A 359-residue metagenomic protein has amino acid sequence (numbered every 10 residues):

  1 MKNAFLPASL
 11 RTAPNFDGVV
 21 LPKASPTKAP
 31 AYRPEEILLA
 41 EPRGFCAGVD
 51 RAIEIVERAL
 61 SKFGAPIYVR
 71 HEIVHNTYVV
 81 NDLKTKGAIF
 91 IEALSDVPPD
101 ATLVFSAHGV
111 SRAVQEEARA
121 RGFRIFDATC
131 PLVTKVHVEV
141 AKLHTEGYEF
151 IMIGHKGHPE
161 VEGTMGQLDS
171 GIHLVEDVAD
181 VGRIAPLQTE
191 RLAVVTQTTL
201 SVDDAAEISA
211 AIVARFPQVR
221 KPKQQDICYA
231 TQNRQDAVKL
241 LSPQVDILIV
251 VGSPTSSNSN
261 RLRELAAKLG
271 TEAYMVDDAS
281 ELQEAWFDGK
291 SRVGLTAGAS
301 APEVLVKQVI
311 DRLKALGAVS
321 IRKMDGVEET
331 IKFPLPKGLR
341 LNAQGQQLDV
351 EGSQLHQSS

Functional and structural regions predicted by a protein language model:
F5-L10, F16-A297, E303-S359: The feature marks the mature, well-folded catalytic cores of soluble enzymes
